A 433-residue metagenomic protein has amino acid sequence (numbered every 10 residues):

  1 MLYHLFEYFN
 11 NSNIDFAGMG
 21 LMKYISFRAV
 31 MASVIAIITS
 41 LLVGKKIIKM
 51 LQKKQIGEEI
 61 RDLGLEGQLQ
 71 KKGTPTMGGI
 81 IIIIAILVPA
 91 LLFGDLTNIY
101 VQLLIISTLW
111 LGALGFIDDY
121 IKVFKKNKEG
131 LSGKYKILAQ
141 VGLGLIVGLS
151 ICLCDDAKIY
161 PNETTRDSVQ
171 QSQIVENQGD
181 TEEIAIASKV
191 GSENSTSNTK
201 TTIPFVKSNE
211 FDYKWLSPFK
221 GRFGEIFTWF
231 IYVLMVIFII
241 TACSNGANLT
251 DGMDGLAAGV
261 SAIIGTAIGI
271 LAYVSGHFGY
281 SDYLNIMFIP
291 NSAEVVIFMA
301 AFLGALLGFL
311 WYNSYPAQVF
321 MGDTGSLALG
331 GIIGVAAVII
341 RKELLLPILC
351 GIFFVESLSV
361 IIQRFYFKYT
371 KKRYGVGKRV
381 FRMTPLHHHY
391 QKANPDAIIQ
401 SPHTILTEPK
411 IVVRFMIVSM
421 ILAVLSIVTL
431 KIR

Functional and structural regions predicted by a protein language model:
L2-K46, I84-A113, Y120, K134 (+4 more regions): Alpha-helical transmembrane segments
M22, K72, S208-F227, I286-V296: Short aromatic-rich membrane-water interface segments that cap or initiate transmembrane helices in multi-pass membrane
K45-L63: Membrane-interface helix-loop junction between the first two transmembrane segments
L51, Y120-E129, Q318: Membrane-interfacial helix termini and the short, flexible loops that connect transmembrane helices in multi-pass
G57-E66, G279-L284: Non-transmembrane, extramembrane segments of multi-pass ion/lipid transporters
R61-T74, K128-Q140: Juxtamembrane helix-capping/reentrant segments at transmembrane boundaries
